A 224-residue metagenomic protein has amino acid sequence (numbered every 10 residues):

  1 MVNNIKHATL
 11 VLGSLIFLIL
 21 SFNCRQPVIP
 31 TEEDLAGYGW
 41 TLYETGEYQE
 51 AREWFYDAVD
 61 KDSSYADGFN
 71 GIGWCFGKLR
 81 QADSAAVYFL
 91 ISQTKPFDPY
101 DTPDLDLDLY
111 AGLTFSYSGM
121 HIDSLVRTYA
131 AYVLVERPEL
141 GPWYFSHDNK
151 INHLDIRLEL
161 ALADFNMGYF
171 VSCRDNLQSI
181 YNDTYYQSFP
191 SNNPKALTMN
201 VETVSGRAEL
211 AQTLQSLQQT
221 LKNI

Functional and structural regions predicted by a protein language model:
A51, A85, L125-V126, C173: Single-residue signature of alpha-solenoid repeat helices
I151, L162, G168-I224: Terminal, low-structured helical/coil segments at or just beyond the last alpha-helical repeat
